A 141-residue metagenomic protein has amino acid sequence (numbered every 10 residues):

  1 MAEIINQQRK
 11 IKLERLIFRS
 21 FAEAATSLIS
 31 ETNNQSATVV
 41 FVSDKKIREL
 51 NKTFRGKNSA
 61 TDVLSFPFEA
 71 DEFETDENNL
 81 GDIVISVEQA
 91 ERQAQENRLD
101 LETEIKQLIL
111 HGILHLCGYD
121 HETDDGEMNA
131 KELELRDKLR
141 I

Functional and structural regions predicted by a protein language model:
M1-T103, L114-I141: An acidic/histidine-cluster motif and surrounding catalytic segment that typifies divalent-metal-assisted enzyme active
